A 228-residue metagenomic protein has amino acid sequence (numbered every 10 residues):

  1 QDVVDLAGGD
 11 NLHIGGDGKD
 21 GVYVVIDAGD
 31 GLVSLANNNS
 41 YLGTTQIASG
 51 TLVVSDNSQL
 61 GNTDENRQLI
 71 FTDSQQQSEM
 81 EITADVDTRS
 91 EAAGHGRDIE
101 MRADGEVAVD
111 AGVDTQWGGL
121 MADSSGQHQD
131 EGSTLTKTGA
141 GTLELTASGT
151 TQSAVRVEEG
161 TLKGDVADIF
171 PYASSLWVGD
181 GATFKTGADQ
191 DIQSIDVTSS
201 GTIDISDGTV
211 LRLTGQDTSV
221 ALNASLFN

Functional and structural regions predicted by a protein language model:
Q1-N66, R102-L176, I203-N228: Extracellular repeat-rich scaffold modules on cell surfaces
T51, E65-H95, S175-Q190: N-terminal presequences and immediately downstream first alpha-helices
Q59, A92, A108-D110, A188 (+1 more regions): Generic secretory/membrane-interface signal
Q77-E79, D104-E106, S200: A generic structural signal for beta-strand entry/edge sites
D87-T88, I195-G201: Short, surface-exposed alpha-helix to beta-strand junction/turn motifs within ectodomains of secreted and cell-envelope
G94-E100, D196: Short boundary segments that mark the start of a structured unit
